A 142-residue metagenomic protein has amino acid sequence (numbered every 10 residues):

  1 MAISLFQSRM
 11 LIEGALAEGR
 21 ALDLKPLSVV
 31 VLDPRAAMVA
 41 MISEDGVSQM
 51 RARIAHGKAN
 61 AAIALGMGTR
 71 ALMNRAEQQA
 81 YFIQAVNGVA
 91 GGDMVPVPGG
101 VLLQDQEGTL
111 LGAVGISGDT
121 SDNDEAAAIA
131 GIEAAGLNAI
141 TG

Functional and structural regions predicted by a protein language model:
M1-G142: Flexible, solvent-exposed loop/hinge segments and secondary-structure transition points
